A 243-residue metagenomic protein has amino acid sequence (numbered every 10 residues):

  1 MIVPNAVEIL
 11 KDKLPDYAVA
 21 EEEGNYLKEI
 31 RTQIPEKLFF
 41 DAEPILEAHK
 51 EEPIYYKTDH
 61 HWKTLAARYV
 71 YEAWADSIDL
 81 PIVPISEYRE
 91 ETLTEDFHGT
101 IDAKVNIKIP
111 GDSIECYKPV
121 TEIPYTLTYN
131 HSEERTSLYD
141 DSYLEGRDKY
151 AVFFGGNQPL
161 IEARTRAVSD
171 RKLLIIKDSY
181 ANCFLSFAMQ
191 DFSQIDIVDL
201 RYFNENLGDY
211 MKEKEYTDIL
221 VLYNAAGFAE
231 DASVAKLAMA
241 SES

Functional and structural regions predicted by a protein language model:
M1-S243: Extracellular glycan-modifying ectodomains
